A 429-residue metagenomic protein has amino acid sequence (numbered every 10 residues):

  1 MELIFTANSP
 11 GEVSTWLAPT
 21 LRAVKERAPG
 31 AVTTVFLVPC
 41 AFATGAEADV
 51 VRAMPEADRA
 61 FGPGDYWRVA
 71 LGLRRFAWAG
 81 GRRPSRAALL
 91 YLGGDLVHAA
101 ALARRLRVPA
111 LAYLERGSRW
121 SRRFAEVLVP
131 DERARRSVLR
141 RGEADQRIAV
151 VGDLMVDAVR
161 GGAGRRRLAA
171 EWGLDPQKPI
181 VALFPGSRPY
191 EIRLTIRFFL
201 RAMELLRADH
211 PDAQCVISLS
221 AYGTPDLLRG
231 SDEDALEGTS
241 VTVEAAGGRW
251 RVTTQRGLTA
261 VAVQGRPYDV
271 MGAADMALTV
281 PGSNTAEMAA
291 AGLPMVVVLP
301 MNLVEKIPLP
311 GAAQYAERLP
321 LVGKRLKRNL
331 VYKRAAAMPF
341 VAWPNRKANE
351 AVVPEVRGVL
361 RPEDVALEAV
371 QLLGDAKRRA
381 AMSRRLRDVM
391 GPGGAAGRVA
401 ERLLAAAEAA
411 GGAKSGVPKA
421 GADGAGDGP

Functional and structural regions predicted by a protein language model:
M1-P429: Nucleotide-activated sugar donor-binding and catalytic core shared by glycosyltransferases and related lipid-linked
